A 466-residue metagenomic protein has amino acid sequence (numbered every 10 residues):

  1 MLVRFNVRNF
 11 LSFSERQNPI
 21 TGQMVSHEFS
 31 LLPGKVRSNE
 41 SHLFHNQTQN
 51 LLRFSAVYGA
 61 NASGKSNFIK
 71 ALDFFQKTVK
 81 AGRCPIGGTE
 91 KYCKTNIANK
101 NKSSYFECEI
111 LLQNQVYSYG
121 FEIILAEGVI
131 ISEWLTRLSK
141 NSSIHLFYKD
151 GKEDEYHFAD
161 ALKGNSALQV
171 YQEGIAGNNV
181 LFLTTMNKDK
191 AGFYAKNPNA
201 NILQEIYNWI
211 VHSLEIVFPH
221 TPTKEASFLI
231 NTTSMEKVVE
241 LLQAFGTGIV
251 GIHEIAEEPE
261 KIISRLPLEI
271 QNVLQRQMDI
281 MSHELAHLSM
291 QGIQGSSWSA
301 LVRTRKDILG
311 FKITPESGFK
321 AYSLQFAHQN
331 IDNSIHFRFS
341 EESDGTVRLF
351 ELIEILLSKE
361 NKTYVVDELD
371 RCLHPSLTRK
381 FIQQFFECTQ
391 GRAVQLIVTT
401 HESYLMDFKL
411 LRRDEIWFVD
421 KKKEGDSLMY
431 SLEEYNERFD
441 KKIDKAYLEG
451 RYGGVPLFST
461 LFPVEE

Functional and structural regions predicted by a protein language model:
M1-F74: Pre-Walker A-like glycine/lysine-rich segment at the N-terminus of P-loop NTPase domains
M1-R4, K380-E466: C-terminal lobe/lid and adjacent interdomain/linker elements of RecA-like ASCE P-loop ATPase modules
F5-N9, F13-E15, I230-E257, S289-K312: Amphipathic alpha-helical domain-onset/packing element
L43-A56, A60, I69-G128: Conserved P-loop NTP-binding catalytic core
F54-A60, Q275-L356, L369-P375: Conserved ABC ATPase signature
F74-G87, S358-K362, E387-R392: Post-Walker A helix-loop "phosphate-sensing" segment adjacent to the P-loop in P-loop NTPases
S118-L274: Electropositive, glycine-dotted interaction segments that contact anionic polymers or phosphate-rich ligands
